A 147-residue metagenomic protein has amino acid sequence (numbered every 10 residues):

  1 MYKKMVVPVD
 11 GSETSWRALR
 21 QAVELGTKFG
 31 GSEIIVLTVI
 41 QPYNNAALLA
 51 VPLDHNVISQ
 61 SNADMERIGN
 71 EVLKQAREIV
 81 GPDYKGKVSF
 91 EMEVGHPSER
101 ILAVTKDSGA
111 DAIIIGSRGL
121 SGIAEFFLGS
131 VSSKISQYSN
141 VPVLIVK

Functional and structural regions predicted by a protein language model:
K3-N56: Small/aliphatic-rich secondary-structure junction motif
K4, A103-K147: Gly/Ser-rich helix-loop-strand patches that form or flank binding pockets for ribonucleotide-derived cofactors
Q21, R67-A76, R100-L102: Short, solvent-exposed amphipathic alpha-helices that sit in or adjacent to ligand/effector-binding or catalytic
E24, E78-I113: Structural beta-alpha unit
I35-L37, S89-E93, L144: General small-molecule cofactor/ligand-binding pocket signal
H55-E71: A short acidic, glycine-rich active-site loop that binds or catalyzes chemistry on phosphate/adenosine moieties
I68, M92-H96, R118, K147: Short beta->alpha linker loops
